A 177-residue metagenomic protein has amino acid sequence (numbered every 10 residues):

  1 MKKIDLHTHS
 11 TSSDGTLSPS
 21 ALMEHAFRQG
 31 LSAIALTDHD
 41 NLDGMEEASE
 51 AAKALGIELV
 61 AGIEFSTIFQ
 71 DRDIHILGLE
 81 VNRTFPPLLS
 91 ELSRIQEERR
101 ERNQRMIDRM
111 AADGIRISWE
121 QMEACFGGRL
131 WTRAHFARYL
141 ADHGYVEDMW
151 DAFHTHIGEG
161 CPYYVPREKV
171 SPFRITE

Functional and structural regions predicted by a protein language model:
M1-R72, H156-P166, V170-E177: An N-terminally biased module of ancient metal coordination in phosphate/nucleic-acid-related enzymes
A54-E177: Extended substrate/RNA-proximal surfaces in nucleic-acid metabolism proteins
